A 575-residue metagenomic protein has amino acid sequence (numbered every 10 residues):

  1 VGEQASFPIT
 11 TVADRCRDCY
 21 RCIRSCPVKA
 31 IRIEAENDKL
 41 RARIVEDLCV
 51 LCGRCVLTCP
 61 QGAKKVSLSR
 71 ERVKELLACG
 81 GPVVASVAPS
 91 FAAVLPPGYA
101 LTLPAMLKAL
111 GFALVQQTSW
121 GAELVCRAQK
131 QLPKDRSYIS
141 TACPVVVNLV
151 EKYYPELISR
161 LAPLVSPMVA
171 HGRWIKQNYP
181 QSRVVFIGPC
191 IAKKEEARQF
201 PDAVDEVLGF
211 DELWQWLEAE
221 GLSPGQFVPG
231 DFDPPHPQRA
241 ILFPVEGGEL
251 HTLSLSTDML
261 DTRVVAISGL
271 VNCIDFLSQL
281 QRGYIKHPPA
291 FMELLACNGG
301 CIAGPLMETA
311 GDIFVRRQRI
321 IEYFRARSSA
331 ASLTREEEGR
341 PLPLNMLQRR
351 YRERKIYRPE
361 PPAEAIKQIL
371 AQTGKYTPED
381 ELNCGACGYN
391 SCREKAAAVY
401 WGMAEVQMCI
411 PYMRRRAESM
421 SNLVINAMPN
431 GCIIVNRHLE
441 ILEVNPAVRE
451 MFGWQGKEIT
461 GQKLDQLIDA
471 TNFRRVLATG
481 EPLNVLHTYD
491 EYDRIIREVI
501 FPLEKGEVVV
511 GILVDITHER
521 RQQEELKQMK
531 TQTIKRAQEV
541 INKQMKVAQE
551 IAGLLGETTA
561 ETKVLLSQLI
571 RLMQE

Functional and structural regions predicted by a protein language model:
G2-E3, P8-T10, R17-V45, V50 (+3 more regions): Iron-sulfur cluster-binding cysteine motifs and their immediate structural context in ferredoxin-like electron-transfer
S67-Y351, K355-E364, L370, N390 (+1 more regions): Iron-sulfur-associated redox domains of electron-transfer enzymes in respiratory and anaerobic energy metabolism
V406, I410-A427, Q522-M529, V540: Short, charged amphipathic alpha-helical "coupling" segments at sensory-output junctions in signaling proteins
R416-R449: Sensory modules in modular signal-transduction proteins
V448-I459: PAS/PAS-like sensory domain cap-loop motif
K457-N472: PAS-family sensory/regulatory domains
A470-H518: PAS-family sensory/regulatory modules and their coupling/dimerization elements
L503-V547: Sensory coupling linkers of modular signal transduction proteins
